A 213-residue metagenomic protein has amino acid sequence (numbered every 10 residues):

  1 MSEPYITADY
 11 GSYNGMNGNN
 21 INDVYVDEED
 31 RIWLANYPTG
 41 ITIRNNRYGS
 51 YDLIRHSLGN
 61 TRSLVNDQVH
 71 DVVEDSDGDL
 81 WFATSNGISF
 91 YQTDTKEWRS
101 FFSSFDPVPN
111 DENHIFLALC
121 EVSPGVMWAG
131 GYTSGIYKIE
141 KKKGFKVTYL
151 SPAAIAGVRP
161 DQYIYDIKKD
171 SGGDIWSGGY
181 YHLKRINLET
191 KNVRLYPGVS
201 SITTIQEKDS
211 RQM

Functional and structural regions predicted by a protein language model:
M1-M213: Carboxylate-rich, polar loop motifs that coordinate divalent cations or form catalytic acidic clusters
